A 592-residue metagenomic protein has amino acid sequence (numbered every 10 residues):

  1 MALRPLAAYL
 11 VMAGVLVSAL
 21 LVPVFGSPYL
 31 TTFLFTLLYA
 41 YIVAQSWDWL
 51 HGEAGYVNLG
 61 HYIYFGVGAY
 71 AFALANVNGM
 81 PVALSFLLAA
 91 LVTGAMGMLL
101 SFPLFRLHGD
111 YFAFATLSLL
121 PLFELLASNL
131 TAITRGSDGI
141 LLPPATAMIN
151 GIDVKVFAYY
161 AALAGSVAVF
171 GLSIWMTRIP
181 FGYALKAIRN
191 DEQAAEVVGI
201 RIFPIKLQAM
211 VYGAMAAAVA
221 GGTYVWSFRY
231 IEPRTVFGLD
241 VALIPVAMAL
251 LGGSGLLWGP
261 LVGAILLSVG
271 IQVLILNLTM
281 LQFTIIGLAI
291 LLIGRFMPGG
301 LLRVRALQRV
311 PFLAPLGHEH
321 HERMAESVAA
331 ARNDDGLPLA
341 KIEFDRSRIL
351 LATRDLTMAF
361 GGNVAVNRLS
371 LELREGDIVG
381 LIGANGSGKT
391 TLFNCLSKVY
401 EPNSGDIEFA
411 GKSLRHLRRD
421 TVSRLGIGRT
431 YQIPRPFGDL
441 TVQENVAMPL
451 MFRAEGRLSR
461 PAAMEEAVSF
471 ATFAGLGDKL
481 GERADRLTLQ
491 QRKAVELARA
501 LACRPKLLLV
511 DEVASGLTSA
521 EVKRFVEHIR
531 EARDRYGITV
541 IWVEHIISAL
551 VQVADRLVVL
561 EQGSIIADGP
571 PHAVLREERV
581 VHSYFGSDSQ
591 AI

Functional and structural regions predicted by a protein language model:
M1-E326: Transmembrane alpha-helices and adjacent helix-loop boundaries
I382-A384: The feature captures the beta-strand-to-loop junction immediately N-terminal to the Walker
S397: Helix-to-loop junction immediately C-terminal to a conserved catalytic motif
G405-S413, L425: Conserved ABC transporter NBD signature motif
P461-K479, E527-R530, T539: Conserved ABC ATPase "signature" region
R504: Conserved catalytic motifs of ABC-family nucleotide-binding domains
